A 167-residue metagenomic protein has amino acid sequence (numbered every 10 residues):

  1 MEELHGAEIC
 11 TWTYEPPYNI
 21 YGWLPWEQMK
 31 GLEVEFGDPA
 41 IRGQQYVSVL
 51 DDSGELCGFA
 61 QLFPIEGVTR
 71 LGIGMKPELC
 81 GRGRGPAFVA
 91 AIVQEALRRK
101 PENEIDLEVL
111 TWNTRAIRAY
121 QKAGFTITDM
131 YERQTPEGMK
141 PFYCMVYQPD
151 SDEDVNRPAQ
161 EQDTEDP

Functional and structural regions predicted by a protein language model:
E3-L4, T11-C80, E95, R99 (+3 more regions): Acetyl-CoA-dependent GNAT
G54, G58, G85, K122-G124: Conserved phosphate-binding and hydrolysis motifs of nucleotide-dependent enzymes
G74, A87, R115: Short alpha-helical segment within the catalytic ATP-binding CA
L79, G83-I92: Conserved acetyl-CoA pyrophosphate-binding loop and the N-cap/start of the following alpha-helix in GNAT-like
E102-D106, L110-I117, K122-A123, D129-P167: C-terminal "cap" of GNAT-fold acetyltransferases
